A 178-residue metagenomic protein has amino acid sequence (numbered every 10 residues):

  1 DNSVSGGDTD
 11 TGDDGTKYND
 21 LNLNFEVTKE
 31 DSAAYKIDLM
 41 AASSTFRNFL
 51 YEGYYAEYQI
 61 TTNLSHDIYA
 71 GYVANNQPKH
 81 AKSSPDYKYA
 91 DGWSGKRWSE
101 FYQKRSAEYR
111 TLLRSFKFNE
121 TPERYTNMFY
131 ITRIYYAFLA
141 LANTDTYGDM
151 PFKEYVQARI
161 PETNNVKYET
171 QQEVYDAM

Functional and structural regions predicted by a protein language model:
N2-D176: Short acidic-aromatic linear motifs embedded in glycine-rich loops, typified by GG[WY][YF]DAGD(H) and related
